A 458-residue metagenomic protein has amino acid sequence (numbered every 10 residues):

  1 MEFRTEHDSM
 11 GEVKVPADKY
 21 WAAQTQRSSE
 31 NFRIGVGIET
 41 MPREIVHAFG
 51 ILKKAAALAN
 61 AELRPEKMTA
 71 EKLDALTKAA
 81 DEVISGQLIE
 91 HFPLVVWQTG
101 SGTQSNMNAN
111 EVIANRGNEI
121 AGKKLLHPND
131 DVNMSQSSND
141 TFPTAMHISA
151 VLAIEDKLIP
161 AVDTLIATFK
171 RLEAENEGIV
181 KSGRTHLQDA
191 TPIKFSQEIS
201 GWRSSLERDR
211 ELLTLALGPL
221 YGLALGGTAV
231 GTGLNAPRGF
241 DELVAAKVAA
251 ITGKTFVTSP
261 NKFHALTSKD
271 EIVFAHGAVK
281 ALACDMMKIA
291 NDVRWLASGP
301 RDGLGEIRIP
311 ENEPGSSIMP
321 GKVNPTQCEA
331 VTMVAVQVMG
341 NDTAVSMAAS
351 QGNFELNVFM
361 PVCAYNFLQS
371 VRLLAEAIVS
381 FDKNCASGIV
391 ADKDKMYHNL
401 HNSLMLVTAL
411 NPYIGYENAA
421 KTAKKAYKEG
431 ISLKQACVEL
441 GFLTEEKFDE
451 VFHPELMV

Functional and structural regions predicted by a protein language model:
M1-V458: Conserved, well-structured ligand/cofactor-binding cores
